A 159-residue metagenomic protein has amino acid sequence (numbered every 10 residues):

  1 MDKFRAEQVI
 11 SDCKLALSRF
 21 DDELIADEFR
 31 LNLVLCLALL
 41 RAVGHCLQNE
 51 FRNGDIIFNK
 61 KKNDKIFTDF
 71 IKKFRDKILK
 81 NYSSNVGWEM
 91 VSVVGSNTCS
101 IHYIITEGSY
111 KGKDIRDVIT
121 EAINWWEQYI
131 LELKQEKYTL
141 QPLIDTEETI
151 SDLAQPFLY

Functional and structural regions predicted by a protein language model:
M1-V34, R52-Y159: Acidic, Ser/Thr/Gly/Pro-rich intrinsically disordered interaction regions
A42-F51: Extended, well-ordered alpha-helical segments in internal regulatory regions
